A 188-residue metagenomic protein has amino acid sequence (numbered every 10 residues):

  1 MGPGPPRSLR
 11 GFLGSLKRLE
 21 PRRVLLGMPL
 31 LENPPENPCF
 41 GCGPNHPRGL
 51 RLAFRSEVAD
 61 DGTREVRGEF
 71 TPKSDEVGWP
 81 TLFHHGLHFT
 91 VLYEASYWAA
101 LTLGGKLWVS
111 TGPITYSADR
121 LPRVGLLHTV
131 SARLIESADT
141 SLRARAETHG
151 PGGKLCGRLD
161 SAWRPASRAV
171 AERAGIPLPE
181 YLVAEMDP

Functional and structural regions predicted by a protein language model:
P6-E32, P122-V124, I135-P188: HotDog/MaoC-like acyl-thioester-processing domains
N33-F83: Catalytic strand-loop segment that frames the active site of acyl-thioester-processing enzymes
G62-R67, P113, L127-T129, S141-R143 (+1 more regions): Intrinsic-disorder/low-complexity, polar/charged segments enriched in Ser/Thr/Lys/Arg/Asp/Glu/Gln
G68-F70, I114-A118, A132, A146 (+1 more regions): A structural signal for short, well-ordered beta-strand segments
L82-L87, G105: A short beta-loop-beta micro-motif enriched in histidine and acidic residues
L87-A95: Short amphipathic alpha-helical face segments that pack within enzyme cores and frequently flank/anchor catalytic
A95-I135: Hydrophobic beta-strand-centered segment that forms part of the acyl-chain substrate-binding groove
